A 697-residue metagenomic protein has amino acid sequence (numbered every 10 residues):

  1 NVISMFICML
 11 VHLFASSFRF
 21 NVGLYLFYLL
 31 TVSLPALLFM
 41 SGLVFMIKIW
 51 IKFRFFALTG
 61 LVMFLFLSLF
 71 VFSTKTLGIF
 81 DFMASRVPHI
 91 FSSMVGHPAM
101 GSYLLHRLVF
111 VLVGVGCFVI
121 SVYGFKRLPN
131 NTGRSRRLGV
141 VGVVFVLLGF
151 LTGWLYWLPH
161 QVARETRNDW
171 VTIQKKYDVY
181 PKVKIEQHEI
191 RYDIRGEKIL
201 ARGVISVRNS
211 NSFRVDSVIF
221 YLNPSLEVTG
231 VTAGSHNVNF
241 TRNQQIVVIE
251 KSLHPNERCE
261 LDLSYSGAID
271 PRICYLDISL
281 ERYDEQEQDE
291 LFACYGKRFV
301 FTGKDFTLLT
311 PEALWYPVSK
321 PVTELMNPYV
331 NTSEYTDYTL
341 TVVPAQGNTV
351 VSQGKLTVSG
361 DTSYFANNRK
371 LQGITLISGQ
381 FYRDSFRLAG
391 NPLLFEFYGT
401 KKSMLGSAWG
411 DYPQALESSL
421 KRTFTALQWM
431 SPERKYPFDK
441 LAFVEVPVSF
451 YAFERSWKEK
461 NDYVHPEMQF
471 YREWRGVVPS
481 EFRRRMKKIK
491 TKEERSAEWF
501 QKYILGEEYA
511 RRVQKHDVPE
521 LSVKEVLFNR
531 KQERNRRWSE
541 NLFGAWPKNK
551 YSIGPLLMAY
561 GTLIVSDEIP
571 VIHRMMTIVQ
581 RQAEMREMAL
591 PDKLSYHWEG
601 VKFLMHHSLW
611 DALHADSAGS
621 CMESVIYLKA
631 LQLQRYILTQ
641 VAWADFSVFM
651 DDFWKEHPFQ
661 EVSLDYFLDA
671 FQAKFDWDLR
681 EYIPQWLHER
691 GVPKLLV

Functional and structural regions predicted by a protein language model:
V2-K52, H89-P98, S102: Secretory targeting signals
S17, R54-G133, H160-T172: Terminal transmembrane helical anchor/hairpin motif
R19-V22, F80-P88, M100, L105 (+4 more regions): N-terminal, polar/Ser/Thr-rich
F20, V523, W546-Q640, H657-P658: Acidic/His/Gly-enriched intrinsically disordered linker/tail segments that often contain short helix/coil "MoRF-like"
R214-V215, S225-Q288, M326-N327, S359-D361 (+1 more regions): A surface-exposed beta-strand-loop module
S266-F381: Extended, low-hydrophobicity, Ser/Thr/Pro/Gly-biased non-transmembrane segments
L340, R387-T577: Juxtacatalytic substrate-recognition/specificity segment
L613-V697: Amphipathic alpha-helical substructures
